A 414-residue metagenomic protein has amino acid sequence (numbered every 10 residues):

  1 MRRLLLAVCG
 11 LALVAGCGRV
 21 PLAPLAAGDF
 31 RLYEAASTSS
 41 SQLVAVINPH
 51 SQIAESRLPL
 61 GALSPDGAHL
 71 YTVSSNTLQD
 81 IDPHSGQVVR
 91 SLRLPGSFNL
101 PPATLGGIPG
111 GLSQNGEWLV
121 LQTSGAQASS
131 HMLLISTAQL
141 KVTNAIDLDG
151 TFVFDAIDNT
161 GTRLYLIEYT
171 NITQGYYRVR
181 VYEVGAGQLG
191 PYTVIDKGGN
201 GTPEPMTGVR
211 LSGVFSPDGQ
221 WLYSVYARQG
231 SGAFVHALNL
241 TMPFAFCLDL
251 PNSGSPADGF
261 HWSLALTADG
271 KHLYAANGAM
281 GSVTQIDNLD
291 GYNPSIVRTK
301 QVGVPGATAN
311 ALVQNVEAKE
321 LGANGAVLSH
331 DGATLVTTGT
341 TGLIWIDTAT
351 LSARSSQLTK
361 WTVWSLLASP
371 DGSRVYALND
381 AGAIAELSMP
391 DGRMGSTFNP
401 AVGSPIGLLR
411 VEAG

Functional and structural regions predicted by a protein language model:
V14-G16: C-terminal motif of bacterial Sec signal peptides marking the signal peptidase cleavage site
V20-L70: An edge-strand/N-cap motif at the start of beta-rich repeat modules
V20-P24, R57-A68, V73, S97-L112 (+7 more regions): Repeated scaffold domains used in trafficking and secretory/extracellular systems, primarily beta-propellers
G28-F30, D66-A68, N115-E117, T160-T162 (+4 more regions): Short coil/turn segments that connect the beta-strands within blades of beta-propeller domains
T38-S41, T77-Q79, S124-S129, Y169-Q174 (+4 more regions): Short glycine/acidic-enriched loop and turn motifs that connect beta-strands
N48-P59, Q87-P101, K141-D147, Q188-E204 (+4 more regions): A short beta-strand motif characteristic of beta-propeller blades
N48-S51, P83-G86, S136-L140, V184-G187 (+4 more regions): Short loop/turn segments that connect beta-strands within beta-propeller blades
L378-G414: Blade-level signature of beta-propeller repeat domains, shared across WD40, Kelch, NHL, RCC1 and BNR/Asp-box propellers
